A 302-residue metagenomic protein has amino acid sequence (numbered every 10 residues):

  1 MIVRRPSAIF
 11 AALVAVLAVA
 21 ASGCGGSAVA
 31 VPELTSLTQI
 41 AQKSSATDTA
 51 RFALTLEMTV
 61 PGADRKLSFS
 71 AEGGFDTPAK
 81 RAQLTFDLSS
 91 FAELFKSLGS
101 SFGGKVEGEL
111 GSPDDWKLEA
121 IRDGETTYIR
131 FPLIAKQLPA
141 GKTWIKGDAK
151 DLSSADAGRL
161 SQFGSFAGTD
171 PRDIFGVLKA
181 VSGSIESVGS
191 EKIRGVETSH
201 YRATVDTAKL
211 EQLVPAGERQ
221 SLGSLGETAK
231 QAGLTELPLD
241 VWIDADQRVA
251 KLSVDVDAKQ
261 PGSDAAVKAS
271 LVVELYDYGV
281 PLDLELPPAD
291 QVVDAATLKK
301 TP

Functional and structural regions predicted by a protein language model:
M1-S22: Sec-dependent bacterial lipoprotein signal peptides
I2-P6, C24-P302: Subset-of-secretome marker
